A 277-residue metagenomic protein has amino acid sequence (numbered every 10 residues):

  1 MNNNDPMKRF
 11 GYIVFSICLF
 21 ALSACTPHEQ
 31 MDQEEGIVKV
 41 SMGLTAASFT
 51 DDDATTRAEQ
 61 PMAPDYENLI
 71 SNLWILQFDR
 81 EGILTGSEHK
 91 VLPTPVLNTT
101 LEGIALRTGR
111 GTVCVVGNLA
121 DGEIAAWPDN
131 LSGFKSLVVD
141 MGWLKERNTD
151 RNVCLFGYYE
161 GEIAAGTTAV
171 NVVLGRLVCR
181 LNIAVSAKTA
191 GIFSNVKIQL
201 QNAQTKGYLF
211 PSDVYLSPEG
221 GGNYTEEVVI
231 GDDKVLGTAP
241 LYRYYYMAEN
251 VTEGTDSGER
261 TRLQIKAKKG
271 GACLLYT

Functional and structural regions predicted by a protein language model:
M1-K8: N-terminal secretory signal peptides that target proteins for export/translocation
K8-S16: Sec-dependent signal peptide recognition, specifically the positively charged N-region followed immediately by
A21-A24: C-terminal motif of bacterial Sec signal peptides marking the signal peptidase cleavage site
T26-H28: Bacterial signal peptide processing site
Q30-V40: Short, low-complexity, disordered segments immediately C-terminal to signal peptides in bacterial exported proteins
V38-A46, L181-A187, T277: A short, amphipathic beta-strand motif
E59-D129, A184, T189-L275: Tryptophan-paired
V91-T94, D121-A169, A272-L275: Structured interaction patches on ligand/partner-binding surfaces of diverse proteins
